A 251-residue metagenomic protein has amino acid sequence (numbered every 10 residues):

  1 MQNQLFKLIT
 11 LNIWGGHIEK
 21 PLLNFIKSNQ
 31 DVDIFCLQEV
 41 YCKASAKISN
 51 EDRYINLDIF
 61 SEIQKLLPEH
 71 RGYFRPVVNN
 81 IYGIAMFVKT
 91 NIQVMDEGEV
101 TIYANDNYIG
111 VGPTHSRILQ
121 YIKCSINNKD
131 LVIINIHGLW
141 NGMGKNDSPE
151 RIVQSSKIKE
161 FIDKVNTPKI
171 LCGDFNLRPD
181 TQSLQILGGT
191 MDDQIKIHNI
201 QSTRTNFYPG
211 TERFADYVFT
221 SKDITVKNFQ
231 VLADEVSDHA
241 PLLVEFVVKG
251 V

Functional and structural regions predicted by a protein language model:
M1, G16-K27: N-terminal membrane-anchoring alpha-helices
N3-G15, D96-V100, D130-W140: Active-site-proximal beta-strand elements of phosphoester/diester hydrolases
K7-I13, F25-R53, F87, I122 (+5 more regions): Active-site beta-strand/loop signature of hydrolases that rely on acidic residues for catalysis
T10-G16, E51, I109-G112, K145-E150: Short, flexible loop segments at the rims of nucleotide/cofactor-binding pockets, characterized by
E19-K20, N56-L57, S116, I152-S155 (+1 more regions): Structural motif corresponding to alpha-helix initiation and N-cap regions
I34, Q38-D130, T225, Q230-A233: Structured beta-strand-rich core segments of catalytic domains in phosphoester-bond hydrolases
D52, P68-V88, H115, K145 (+2 more regions): Active site of divalent-metal-dependent phosphoester/diester hydrolases
Y103-D106, L139-G142, N176-R178: Short, catalytically relevant binding-site loops at active-site mouths
